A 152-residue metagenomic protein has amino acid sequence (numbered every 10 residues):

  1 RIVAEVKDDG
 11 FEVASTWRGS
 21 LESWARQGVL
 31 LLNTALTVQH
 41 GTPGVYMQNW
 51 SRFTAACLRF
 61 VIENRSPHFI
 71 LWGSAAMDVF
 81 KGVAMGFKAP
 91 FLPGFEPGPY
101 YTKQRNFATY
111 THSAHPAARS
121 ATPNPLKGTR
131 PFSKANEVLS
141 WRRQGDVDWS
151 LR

Functional and structural regions predicted by a protein language model:
R1-V138, G145-R152: A polyanion-binding, active-site-adjacent surface
